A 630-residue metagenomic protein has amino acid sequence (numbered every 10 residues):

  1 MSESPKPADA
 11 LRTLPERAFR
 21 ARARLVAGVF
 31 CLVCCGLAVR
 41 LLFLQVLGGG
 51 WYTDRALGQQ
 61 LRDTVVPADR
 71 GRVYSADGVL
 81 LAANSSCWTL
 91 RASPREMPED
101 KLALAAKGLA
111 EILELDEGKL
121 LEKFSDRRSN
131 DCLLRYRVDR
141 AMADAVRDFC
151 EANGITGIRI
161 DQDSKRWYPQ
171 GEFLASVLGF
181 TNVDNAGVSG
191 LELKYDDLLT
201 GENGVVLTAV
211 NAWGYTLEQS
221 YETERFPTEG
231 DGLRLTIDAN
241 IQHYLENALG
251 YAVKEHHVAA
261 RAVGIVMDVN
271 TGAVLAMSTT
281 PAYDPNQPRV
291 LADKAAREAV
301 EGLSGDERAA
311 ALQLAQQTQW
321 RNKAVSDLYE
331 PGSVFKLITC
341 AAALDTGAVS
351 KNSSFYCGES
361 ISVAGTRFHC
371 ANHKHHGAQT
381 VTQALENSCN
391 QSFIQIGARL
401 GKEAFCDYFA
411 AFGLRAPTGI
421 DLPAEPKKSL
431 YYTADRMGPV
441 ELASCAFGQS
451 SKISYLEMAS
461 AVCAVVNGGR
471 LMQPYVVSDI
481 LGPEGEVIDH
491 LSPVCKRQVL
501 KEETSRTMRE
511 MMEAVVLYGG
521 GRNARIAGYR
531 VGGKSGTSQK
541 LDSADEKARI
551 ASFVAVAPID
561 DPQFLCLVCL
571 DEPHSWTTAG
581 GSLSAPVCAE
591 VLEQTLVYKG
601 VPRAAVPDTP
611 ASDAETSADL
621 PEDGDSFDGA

Functional and structural regions predicted by a protein language model:
M1-L303, Q319, L328, E403-G413 (+4 more regions): Periplasmic/cell-envelope proteins involved in peptidoglycan metabolism and beta-lactam response
S2-A10, A82, N211-E224, I237 (+5 more regions): Beta-lactam-recognizing serine transpeptidase/beta-lactamase-like catalytic domain environment
